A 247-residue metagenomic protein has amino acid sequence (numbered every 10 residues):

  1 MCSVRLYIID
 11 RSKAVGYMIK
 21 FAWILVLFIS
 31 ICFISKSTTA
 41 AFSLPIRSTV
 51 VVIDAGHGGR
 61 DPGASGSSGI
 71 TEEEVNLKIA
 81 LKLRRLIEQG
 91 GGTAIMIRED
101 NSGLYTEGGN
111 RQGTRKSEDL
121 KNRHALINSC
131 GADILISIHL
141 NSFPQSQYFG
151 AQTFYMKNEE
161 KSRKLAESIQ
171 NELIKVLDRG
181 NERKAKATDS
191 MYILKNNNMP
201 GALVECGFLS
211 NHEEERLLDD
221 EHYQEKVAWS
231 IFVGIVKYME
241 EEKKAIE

Functional and structural regions predicted by a protein language model:
M1-E247: Catalytic-site microenvironment of enzymes that process N-acetyl-hexosamine-containing cell-wall polysaccharides
